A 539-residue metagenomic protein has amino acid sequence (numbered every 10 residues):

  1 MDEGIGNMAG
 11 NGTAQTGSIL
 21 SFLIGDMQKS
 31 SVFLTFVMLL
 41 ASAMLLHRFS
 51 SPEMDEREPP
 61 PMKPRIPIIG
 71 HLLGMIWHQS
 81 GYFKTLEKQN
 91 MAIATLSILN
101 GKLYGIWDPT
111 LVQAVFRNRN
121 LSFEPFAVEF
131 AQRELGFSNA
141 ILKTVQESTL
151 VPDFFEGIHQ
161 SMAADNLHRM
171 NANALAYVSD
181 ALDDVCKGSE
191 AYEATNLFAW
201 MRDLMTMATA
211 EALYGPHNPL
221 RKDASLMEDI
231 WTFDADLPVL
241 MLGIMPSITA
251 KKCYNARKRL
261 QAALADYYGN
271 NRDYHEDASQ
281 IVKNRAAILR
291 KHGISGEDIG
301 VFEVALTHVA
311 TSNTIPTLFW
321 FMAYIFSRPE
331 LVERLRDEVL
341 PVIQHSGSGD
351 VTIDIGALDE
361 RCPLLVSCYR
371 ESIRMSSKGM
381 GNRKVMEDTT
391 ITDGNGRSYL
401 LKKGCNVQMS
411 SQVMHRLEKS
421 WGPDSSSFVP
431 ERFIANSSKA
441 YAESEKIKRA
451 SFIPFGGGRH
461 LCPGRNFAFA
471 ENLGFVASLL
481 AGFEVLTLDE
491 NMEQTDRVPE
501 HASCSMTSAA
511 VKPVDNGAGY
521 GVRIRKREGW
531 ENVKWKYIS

Functional and structural regions predicted by a protein language model:
D2-I24, A510-S539: C-terminal helix/juxtamembrane-tail motif
D2-L150, S451: N-terminal membrane-proximal hinge/A-helix region immediately C-terminal to the signal-anchor transmembrane segment
R48, K102-L103, F116, E124-T195 (+3 more regions): Active-site substrate-recognition loop segments, prototypically the cytochrome P450 B′-helix/B-C loop
L73-K84, S346-R397, Q408, E418: Conserved cytochrome P450 K-helix E-x-x-R motif and the immediately C-terminal K′/meander segment
H168-L318: Cytochrome P450 heme-thiolate monooxygenase catalytic core
R285-L340, Q344, S372, Q408 (+2 more regions): Central I-helix of cytochrome P450 enzymes
L331, I447-K448, R465-A509: Cytochrome P450 heme-binding "Cys pocket" and the immediately downstream C-terminal segment
M409-A442: Conserved cytochrome P450 K-helix/beta-meander segment immediately N-terminal to the heme-binding cysteine loop
